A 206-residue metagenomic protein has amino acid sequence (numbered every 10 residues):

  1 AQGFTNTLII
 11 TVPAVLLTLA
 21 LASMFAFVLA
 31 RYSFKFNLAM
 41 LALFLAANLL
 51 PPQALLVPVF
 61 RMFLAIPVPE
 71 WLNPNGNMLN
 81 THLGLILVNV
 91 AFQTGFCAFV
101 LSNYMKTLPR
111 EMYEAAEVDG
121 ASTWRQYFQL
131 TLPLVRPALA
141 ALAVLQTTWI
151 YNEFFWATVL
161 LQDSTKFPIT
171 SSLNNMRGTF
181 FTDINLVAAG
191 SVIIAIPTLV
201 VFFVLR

Functional and structural regions predicted by a protein language model:
A1-R206: A hydrophobic, multi-pass inner-membrane permease signature
